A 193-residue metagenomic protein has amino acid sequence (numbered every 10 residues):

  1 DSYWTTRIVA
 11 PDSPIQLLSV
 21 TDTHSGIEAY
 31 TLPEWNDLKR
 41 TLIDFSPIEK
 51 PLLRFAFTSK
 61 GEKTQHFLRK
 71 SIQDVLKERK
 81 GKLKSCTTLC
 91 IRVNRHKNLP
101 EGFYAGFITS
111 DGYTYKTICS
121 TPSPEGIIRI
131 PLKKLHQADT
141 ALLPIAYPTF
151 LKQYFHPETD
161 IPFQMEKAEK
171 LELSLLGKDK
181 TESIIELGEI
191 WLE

Functional and structural regions predicted by a protein language model:
D1-E193: Beta-rich carbohydrate-recognition modules and glycan-binding surfaces
